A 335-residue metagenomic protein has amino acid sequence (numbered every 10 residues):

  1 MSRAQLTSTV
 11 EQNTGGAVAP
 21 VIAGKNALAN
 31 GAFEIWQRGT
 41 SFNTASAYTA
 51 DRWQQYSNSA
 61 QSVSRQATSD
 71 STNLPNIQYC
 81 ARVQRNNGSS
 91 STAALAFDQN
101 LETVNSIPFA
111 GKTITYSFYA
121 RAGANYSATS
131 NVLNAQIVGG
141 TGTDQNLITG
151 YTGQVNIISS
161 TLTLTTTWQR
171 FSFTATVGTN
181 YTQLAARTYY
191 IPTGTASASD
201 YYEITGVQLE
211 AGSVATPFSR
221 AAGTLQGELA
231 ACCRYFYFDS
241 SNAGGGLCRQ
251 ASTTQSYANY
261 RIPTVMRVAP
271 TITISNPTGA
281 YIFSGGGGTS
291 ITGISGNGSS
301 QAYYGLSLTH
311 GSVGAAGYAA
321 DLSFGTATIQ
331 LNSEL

Functional and structural regions predicted by a protein language model:
S2-L335: Extracellular and organelle-lumenal recognition/adhesion modules and their flexible linkers in secreted
